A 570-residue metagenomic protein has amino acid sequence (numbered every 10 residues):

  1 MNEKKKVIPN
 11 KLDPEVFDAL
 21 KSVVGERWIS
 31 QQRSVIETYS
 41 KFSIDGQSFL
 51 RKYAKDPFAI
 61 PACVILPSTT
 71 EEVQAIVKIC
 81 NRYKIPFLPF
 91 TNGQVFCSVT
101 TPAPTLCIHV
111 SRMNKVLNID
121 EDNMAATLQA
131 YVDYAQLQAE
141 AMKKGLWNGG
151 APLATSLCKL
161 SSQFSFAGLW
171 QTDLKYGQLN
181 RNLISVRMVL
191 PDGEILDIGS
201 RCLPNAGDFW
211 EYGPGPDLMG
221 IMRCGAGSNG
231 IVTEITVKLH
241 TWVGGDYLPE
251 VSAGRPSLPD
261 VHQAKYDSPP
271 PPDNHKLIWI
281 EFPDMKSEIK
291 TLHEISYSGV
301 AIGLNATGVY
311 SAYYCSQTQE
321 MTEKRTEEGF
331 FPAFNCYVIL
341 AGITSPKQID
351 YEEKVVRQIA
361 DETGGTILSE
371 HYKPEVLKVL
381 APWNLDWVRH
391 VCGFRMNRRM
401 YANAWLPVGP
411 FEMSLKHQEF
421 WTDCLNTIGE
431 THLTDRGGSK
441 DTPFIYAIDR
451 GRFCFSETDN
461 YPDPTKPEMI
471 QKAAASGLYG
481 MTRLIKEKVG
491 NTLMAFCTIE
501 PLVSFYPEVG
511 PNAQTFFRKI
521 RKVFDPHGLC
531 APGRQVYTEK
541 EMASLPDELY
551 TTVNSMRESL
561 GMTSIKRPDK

Functional and structural regions predicted by a protein language model:
N2-N10, D18, A54-A62, S68 (+7 more regions): Conserved glycine-rich FAD pyrophosphate-binding loop
K5-L12, V64-E72, A125-V132, P152 (+7 more regions): Catalytic cores of large soluble enzymes that bind and process phosphate-bearing ligands
K6-V7, Q31, C336: N-terminal leader/propeptide and maturation segments of large enzyme subunits in energy/redox metabolism and hydrolases
V23-K52: Conserved oxyanion/phosphate-binding beta-strand-loop segments in alpha/beta enzyme cores
W28-R33, L66, F87-T91, I108-V110 (+9 more regions): General beta-strand structural signal in soluble alpha/beta enzymes
D45-W147, S162-Q171: Long, structured ligand/cofactor-binding scaffold of large enzymes
V116-I119, L128-A130, Y134-P283, E548 (+1 more regions): FAD-binding subdomain of flavoenzyme oxidoreductases
W210, P214-G215, M219-G220, T236-K238 (+1 more regions): C-terminal cap/substrate-recognition region of VAO/PCMH-type FAD-linked oxidoreductases
